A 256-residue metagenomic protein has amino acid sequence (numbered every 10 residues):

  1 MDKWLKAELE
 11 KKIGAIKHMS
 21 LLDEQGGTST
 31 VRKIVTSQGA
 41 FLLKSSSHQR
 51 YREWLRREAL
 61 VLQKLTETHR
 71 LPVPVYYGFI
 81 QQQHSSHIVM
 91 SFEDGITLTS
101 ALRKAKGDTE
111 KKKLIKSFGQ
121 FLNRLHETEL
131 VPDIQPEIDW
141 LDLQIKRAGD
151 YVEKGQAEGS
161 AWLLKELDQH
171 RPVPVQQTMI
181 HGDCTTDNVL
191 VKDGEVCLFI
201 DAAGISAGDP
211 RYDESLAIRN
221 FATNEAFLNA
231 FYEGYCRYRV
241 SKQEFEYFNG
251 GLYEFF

Functional and structural regions predicted by a protein language model:
D2-K11, K104, T109-F118, N123-G182: An alpha-helical support segment within catalytic cores of ATP-dependent transferases
I13-T36: ATP-binding glycine-rich phosphate-binding loop
G27-V35, L42-L43, E166-Y212: Active-site acidic catalytic loop and adjacent metal/ATP-binding pocket of ATP-dependent phosphoryl transfer enzymes
V31, L62, Y76, S91 (+5 more regions): Generic structural signal for small/hydrophobic residues in well-ordered secondary structure, especially within
L42-I88, A105-R124: A conserved alpha-helical element in kinase catalytic cores
R52, T178-M179, K192-V240, E246 (+1 more regions): Active-site Asp-x-Gly
T66, L122-L130, A222, Y235-R239: Protein kinase-like catalytic domain
I88-I96: Short pocket-lining segment of the protein kinase catalytic domain that shapes the ATP-binding cleft
